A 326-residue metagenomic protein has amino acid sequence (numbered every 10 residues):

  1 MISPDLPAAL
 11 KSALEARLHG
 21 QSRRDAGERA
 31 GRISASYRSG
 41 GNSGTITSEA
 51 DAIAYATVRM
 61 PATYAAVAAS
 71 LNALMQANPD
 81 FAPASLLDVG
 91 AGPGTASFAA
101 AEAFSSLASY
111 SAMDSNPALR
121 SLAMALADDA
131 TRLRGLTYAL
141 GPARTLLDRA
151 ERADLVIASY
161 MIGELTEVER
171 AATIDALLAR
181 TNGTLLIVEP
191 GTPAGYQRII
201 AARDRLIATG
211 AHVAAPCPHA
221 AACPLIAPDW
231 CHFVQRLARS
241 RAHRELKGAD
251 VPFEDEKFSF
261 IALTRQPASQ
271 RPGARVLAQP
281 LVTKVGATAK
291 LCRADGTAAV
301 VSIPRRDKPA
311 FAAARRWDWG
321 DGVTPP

Functional and structural regions predicted by a protein language model:
M1-N42: N-terminal auxiliary segments of SAM/dcSAM-dependent transferases
T45-A69: Class I SAM-dependent methyltransferase Rossmann-like catalytic core, especially the SAM/SAH-binding loop
A82-G92: Conserved class I S-adenosyl-L-methionine
P93-S106: Conserved SAM-binding loop of SAM-dependent methyltransferases across substrates and taxa, primarily the Class I
N116: Conserved SAM/SAH-binding beta-strand->alpha-helix loop
D154-V168: A short SAM/SAH-binding and catalytic strip from SAM-dependent methyltransferases
N182-P190: Conserved beta-strand signature within the Rossmann-like core of class I S-adenosyl-L-methionine
E245-P326: C-terminal lobe and adjacent flexible extensions of AdoMet/dcAdoMet transferase-like proteins
